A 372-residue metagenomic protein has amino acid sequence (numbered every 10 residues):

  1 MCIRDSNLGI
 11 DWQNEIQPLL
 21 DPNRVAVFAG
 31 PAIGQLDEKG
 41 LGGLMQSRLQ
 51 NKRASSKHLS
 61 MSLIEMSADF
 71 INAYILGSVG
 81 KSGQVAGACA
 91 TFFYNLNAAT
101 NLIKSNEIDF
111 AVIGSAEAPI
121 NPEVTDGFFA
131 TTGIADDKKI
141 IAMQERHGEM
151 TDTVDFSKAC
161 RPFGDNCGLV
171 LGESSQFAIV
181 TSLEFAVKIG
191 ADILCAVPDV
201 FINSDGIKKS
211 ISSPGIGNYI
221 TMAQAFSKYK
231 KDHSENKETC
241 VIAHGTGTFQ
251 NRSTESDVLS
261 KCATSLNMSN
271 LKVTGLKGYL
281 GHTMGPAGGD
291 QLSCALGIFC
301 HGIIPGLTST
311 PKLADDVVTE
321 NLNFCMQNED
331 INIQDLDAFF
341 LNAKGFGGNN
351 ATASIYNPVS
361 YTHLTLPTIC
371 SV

Functional and structural regions predicted by a protein language model:
M1-S6, T362-T368: Conserved small/polar residues in nucleotide/adenosyl-binding loops
R4-P31, Q35-L36, N95-A98, I220-K237: Conserved active-site "lid/cap" helical segment
D5-S6, I10, I64, A68 (+5 more regions): Active-site-proximal alpha-helical scaffold in enzymes
Q13-P22, K230-N236, T264-S269, N321-F339 (+1 more regions): Flexible, low-complexity linker/loop segments at domain and module junctions
F28-G83, V124-M150, N251-L266: Active-site-proximal gating segment of KS-fold condensing enzymes and close homologs
L49-S55, N97, A118-F185, C325-Q334: Glycine-/small-residue-rich "gating" segment that lines the acyl/pantetheine channel and substrate pocket
I141-A142, R146-S234, C240, S360-L364 (+1 more regions): Condensing-enzyme catalytic core mediating Claisen C-C bond formation in acyl metabolism
G206-I216, G245-A263, T283-Q291, T319-N323: Short glycine/threonine-rich loop-to-helix capping motif typified by GTGT followed within a few residues by an Asp-Pro
